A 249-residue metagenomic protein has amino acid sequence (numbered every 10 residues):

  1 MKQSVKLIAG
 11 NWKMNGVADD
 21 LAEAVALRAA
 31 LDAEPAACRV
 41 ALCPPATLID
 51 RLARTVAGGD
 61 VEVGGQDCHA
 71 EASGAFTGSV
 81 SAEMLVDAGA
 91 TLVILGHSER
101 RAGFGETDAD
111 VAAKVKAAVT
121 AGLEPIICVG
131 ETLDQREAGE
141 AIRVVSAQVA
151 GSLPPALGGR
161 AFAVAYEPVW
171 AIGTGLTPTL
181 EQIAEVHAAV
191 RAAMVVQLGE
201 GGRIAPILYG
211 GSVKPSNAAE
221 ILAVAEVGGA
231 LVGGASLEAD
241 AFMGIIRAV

Functional and structural regions predicted by a protein language model:
M1-V249: Active-site loop-to-helix "anion-binding N-cap" substructures in soluble metabolic enzymes
